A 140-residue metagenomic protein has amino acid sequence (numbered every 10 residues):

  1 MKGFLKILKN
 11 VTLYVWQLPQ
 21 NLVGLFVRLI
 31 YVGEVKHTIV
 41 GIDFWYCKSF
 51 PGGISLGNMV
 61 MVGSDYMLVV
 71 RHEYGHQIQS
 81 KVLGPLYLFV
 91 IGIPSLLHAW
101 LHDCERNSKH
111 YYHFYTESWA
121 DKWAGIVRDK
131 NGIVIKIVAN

Functional and structural regions predicted by a protein language model:
M1-K2, H72: Short amphipathic alpha-helical segments and their helix-coil junctions
K2-F50, Y87-N140: Metalloprotease/metallohydrolase-associated module, dominated by Zn2+-dependent proteases
V40-M67: Active-site scaffold of zinc-dependent metalloenzymes
D65-Q77: Short alpha-helical catalytic segment bearing the HExxH-like zincin motif of zinc-dependent metalloproteases
Y74-I91: Catalytic Zn2+-binding segment of zinc metalloproteases
